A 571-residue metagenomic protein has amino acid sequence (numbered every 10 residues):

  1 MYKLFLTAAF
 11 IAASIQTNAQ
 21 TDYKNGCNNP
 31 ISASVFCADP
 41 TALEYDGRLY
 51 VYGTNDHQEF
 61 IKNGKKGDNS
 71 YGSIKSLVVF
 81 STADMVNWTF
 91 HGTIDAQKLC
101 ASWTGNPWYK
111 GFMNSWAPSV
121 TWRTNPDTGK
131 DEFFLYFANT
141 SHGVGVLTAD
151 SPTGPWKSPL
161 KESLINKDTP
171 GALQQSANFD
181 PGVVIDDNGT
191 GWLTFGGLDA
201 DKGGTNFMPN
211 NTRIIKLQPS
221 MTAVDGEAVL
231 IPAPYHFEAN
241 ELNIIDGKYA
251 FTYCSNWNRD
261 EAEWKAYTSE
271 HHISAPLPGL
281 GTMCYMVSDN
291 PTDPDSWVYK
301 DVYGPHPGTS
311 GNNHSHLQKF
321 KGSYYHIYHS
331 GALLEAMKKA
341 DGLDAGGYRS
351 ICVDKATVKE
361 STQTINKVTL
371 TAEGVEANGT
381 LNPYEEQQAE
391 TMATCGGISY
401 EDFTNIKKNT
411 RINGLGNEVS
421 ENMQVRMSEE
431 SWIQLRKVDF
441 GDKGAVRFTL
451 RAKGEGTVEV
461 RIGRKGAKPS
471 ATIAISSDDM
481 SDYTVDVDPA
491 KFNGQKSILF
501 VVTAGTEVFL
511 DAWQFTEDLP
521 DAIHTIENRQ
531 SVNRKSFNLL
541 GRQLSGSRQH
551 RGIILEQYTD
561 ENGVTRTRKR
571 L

Functional and structural regions predicted by a protein language model:
M1-A8: Sec-dependent signal peptide recognition, specifically the positively charged N-region followed immediately by
A8-T17: Hydrophobic h-region of N-terminal signal peptides that target proteins for export in Gram-negative bacteria
A19-E459, G463-P469, S481-L519: Carbohydrate-active catalytic/glycan-binding domains of CAZyme proteins, especially the secreted or lumenal ectodomains
G466-T472, L544, R566: Surface-exposed loop/edge segments in extracytoplasmic proteins
E517-L540: Residue-level detector of functionally pivotal "anchor" positions at catalytic/ligand-binding pockets or at interdomain
L544-H550: Conserved beta-loop-beta connector loops within the AMP-binding
I553-L571: C-terminal tail/sorting-segment detector
